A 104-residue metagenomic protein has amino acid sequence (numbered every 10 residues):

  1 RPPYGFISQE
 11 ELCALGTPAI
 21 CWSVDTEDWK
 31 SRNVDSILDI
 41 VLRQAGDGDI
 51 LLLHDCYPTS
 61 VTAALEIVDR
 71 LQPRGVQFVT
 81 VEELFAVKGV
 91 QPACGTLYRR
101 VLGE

Functional and structural regions predicted by a protein language model:
R1-Y98: Catalytic domains of cell-wall/extracellular-matrix polysaccharide-remodeling enzymes, centered on de-N-acetylation
R99-E104: Acidic, Ser/Thr-rich peripheral helices and adjacent loops at domain boundaries
